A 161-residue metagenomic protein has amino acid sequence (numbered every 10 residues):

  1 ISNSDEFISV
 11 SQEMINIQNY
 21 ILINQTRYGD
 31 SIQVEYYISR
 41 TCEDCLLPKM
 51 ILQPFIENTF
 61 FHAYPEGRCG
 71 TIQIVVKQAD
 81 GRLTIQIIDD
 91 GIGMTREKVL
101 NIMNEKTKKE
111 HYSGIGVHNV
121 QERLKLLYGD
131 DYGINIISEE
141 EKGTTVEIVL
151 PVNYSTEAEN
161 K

Functional and structural regions predicted by a protein language model:
I1-I137, G143-V149: Two-component histidine phosphotransfer core
P151-T156: Two-component histidine kinase transmitter core
E159-K161: Intrinsically disordered, low-complexity acidic/proline-/asparagine-rich linker or regulatory tail/stalk regions
